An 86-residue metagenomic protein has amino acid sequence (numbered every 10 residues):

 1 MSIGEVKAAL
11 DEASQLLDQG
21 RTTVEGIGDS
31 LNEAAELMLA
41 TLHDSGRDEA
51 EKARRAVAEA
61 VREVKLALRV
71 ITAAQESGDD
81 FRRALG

Functional and structural regions predicted by a protein language model:
M1-G86: Amphipathic alpha-helical hairpins/coiled-coils and adjacent low-complexity
